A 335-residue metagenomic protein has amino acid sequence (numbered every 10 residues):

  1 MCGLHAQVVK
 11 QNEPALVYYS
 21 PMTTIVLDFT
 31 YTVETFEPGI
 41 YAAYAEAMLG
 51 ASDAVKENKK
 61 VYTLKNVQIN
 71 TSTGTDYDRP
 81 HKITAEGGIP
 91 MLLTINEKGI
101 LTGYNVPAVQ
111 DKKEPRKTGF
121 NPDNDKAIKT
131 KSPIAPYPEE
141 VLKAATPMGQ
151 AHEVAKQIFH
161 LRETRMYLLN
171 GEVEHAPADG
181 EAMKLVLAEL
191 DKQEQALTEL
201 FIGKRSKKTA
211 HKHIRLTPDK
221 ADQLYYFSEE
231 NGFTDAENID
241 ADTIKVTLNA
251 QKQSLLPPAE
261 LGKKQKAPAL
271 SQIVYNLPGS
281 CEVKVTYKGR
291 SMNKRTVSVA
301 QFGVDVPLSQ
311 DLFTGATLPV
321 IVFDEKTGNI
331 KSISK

Functional and structural regions predicted by a protein language model:
M1-Q7: Bacterial Sec-dependent N-terminal signal peptides
Q7-K335: N-terminal amphipathic/basic membrane-interacting segments and domains, especially the gasdermin N-terminal
